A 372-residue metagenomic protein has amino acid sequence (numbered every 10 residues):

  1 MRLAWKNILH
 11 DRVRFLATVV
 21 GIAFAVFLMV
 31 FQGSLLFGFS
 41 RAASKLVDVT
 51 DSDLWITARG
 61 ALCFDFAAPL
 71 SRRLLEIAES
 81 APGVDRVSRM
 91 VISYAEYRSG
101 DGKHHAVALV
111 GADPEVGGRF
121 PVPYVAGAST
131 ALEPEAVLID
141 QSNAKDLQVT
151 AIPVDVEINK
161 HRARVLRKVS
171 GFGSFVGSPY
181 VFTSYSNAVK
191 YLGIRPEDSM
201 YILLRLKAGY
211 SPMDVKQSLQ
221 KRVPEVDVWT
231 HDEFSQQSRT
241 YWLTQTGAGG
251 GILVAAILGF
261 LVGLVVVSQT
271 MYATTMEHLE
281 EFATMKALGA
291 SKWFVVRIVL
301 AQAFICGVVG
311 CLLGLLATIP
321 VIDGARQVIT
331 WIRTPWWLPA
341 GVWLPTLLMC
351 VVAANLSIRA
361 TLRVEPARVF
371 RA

Functional and structural regions predicted by a protein language model:
M1-L28, S40, K45, R239 (+2 more regions): N-terminal Sec/SRP start-transfer signal
F15-V19, L316, W336-L344: Hydrophobic alpha-helical transmembrane segments
A23, F27-A106, A128, E133 (+2 more regions): Hydrophobic, regular-secondary-structure patches
L35, V215-V265, T274-E277, M285 (+3 more regions): Peri-transmembrane interface segments
R86, A95-E96, R164, K168-D214: Small-residue transmembrane helix packing/gating motifs
M90-S93, G102-E115, F120-N187: Hydrophobic secondary-structure segments that place a key small or acidic residue at a functional site
G259, Y272, E280-A325, G341 (+3 more regions): Transmembrane alpha-helical interface segments in multi-pass membrane proteins
L338-A372: C-terminal membrane-exit region of the final transmembrane helix in multipass inner-membrane proteins
